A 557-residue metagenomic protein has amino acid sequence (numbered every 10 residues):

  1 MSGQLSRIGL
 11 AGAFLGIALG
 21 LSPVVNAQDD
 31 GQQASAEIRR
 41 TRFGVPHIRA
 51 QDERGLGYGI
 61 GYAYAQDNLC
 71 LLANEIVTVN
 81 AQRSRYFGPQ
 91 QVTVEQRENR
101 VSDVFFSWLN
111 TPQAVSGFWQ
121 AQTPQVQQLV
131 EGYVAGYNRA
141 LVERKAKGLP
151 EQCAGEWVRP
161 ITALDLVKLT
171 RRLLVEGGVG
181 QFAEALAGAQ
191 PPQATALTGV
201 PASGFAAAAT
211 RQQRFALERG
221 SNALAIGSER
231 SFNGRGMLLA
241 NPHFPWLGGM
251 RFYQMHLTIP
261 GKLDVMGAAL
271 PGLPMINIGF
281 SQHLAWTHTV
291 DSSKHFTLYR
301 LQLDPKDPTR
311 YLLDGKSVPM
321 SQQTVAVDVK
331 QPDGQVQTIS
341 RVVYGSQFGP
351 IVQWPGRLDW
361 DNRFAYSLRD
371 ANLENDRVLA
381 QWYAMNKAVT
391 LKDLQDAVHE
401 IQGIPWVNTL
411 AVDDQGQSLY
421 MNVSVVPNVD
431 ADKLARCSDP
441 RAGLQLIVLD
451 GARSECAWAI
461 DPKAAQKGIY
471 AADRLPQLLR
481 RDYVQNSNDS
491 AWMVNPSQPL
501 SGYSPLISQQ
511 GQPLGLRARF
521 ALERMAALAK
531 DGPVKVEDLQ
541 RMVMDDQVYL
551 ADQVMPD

Functional and structural regions predicted by a protein language model:
M1-L5: N-terminal secretory signal peptides that target proteins for export/translocation
G9-G20: Bacterial N-terminal signal peptides
P23-A27: Sec/Tat signal peptide C-region and signal peptidase I cleavage site
D29-G249, L257-K262, M266-A269, L273-M275 (+2 more regions): Substrate-recognition/specificity elements adjacent to catalytic centers across diverse enzyme folds
E53-G55, P242-W246, Q282-L284, D291-K294 (+2 more regions): Solvent-exposed loop/turn segments at secondary-structure junctions within structured extracellular/periplasmic domains
V101, A380-W406, L500-P556: Proteins synthesized as precursors that undergo proteolytic processing into mature forms
I259-P271, G279-Q282, H288-L446: Glycine- and hydrophobic-rich flexible loops that cap the catalytic core of alpha/beta enzyme folds
F296, I404-L528: Hydrophobic alpha-helical segments
